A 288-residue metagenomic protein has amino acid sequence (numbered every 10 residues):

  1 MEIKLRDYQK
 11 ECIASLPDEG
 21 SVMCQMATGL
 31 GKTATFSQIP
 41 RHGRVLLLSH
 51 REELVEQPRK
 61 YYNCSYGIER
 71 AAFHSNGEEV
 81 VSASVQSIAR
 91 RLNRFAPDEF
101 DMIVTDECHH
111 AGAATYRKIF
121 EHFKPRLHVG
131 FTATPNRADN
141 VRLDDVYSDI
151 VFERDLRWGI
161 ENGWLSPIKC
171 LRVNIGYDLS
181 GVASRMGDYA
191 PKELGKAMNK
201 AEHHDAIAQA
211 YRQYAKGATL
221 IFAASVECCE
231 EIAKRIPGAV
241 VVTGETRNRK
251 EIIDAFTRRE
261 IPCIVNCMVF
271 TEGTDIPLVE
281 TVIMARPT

Functional and structural regions predicted by a protein language model:
M1-Q25: Conserved pre-motif I regulatory segment
D18-C24, G43-R44, K216-A218, I261-P262: Pre-Walker A (Motif I) flank of P-loop NTPase domains
E19-I39, F222: Walker A/P-loop
E56, G67-G77, L220-F222, C228-I232 (+1 more regions): Conserved helicase ATPase core of P-loop NTP-dependent helicases/translocases
A72-M102, A113-K118: Conserved helix/coil segment N-terminal to the catalytic DExD/H
D98-D101, P262-N266, E272-P287: A short beta-strand element within the Helicase C-terminal
H109-C170: Post-DEXD/H (motif II) to motif III coupling segment of the RecA-like Helicase ATP-binding lobe
I150-L220: Conserved interdomain linker/interface between the two RecA-like ATPase lobes of SF2 helicase motors
